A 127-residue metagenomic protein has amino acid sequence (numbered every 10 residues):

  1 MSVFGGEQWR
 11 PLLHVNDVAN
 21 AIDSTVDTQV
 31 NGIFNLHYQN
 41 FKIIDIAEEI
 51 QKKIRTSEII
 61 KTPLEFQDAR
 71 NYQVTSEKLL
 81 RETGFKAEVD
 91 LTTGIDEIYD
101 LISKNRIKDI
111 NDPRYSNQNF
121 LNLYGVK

Functional and structural regions predicted by a protein language model:
V3-K127: C-terminal substrate-binding subdomain of Rossmann-fold SDR/epimerase-dehydratase oxidoreductases
